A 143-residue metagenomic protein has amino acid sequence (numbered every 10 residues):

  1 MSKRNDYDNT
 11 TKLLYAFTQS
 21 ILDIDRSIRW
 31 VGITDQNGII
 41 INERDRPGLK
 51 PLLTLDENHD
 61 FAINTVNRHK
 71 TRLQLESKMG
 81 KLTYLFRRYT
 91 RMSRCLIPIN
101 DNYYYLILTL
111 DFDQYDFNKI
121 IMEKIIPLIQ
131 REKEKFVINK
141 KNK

Functional and structural regions predicted by a protein language model:
M1-K143: Non-catalytic interaction/Regulatory regions outside core domains
